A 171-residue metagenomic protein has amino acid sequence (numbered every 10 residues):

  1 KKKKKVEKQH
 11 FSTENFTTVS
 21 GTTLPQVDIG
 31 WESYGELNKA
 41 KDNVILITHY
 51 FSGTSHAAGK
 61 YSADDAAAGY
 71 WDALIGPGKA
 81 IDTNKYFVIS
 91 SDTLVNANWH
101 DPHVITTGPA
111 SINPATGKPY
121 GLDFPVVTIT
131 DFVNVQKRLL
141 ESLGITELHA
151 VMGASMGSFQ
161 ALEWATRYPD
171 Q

Functional and structural regions predicted by a protein language model:
K1-I47, H56, Y61: Catalytic-loop region of hydrolases
P25, T83-N84, L143-T146, D170: Structured loop/turn residues at beta-strand edges in well-structured enzyme cores
E32, E36-I112: N-terminal cap/lid subdomain of alpha/beta-hydrolase-fold enzymes
S52-H56, L143, Y168: A generic secondary-structure signal for well-formed alpha-helical elements
N113-D123, T130-A150, L162-E163, R167: Conserved acidic catalytic loop of the alpha/beta-hydrolase fold
G157-S158: Catalytic nucleophile loop
